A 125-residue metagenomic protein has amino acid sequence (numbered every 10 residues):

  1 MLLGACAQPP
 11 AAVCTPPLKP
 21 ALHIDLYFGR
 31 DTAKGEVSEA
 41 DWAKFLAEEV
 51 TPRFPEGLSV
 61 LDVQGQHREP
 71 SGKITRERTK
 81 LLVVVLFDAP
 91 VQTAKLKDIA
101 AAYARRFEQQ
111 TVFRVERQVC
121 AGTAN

Functional and structural regions predicted by a protein language model:
L2-A5: C-terminal motif of bacterial Sec signal peptides marking the signal peptidase cleavage site
A7-P9: Bacterial signal peptide processing site
A11-P16, R68-G72: Short beta-strand/turn micro-motifs at beta-sheet edges
K19-E39, V83: Terminal, regulation- and interaction-focused segments at domain boundaries
D25, S59-V60, F113: Structural recognition of the beta-strand scaffold that forms the well-ordered cores of secreted hydrolase catalytic
K44-T79, V84-V91: Mature extracytoplasmic domains of secretory-pathway proteins
I74-N125: Helix-rich interaction surfaces within compact, conserved domain-sized segments that mediate assembly or partner
